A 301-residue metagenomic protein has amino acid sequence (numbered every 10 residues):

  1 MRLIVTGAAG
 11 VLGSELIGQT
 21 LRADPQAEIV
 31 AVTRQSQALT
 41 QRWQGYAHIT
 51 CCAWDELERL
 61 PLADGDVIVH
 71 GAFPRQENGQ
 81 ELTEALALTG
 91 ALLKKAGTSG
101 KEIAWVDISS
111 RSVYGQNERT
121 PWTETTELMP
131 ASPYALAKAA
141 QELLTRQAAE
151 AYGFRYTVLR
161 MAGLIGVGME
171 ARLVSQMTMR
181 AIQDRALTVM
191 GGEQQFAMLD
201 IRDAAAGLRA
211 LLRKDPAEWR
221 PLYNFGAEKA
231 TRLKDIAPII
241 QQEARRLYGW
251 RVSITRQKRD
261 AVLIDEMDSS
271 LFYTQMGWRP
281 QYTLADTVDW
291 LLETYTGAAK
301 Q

Functional and structural regions predicted by a protein language model:
L3-A23: N-terminal Rossmann NAD(P)H-binding glycine-rich loop of SDR-like oxidoreductase domains
T6, V32, G71, W105-R111 (+2 more regions): SDR active-site strand-loop-helix element
T50-A87: NAD(P)H-binding glycine-rich loop region in Rossmannoid oxidoreductase-like domains and their noncatalytic homologs
L82-T83, T126, A131-E142, R172 (+2 more regions): Short-chain dehydrogenase/reductase
G90-P133: Conserved Rossmann-fold NAD(P)-dependent oxidoreductase catalytic core, especially the SDR/UDP-sugar
Q116, M129-T157, I182: Active-site Tyr-X1-5-Lys
R146-F196, I201-R202, I239-I240: NAD(P)-dependent short-chain dehydrogenase/reductase
V189-E193, A197-Q301: C-terminal substrate-binding subdomain of Rossmann-fold SDR/epimerase-dehydratase oxidoreductases
